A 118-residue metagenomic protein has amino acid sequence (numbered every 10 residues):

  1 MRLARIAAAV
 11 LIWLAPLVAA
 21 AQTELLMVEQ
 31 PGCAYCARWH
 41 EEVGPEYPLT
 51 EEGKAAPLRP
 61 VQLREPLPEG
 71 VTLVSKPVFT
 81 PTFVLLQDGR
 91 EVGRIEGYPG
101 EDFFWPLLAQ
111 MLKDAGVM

Functional and structural regions predicted by a protein language model:
M1-V10: Bacterial N-terminal signal peptides that target proteins for export
A15-V18: N-terminal signal peptide c-region/cleavage motif recognized by signal peptidases
A21-Q22: Boundary of Sec targeting at the N-terminus
V28, E51-P68: Thiol-based oxidoreductase modules, predominantly thioredoxin-like and allied folds used for disulfide exchange
E29-Y35, F79: Short pre-active-site segment immediately N-terminal to redox-active cysteine/selenocysteine motifs in thiol-based
C36-E52: Typically the conserved alpha-helix immediately C-terminal to a functionally engaged Cys/Sec in thioredoxin-like
F79-R94: A short, hydrophobic beta-strand/beta-hairpin element that forms part of a small beta-sheet core
P99-M118: Thiol-/selenol-based redox modules, centered on thioredoxin-like and closely related oxidoreductase domains
